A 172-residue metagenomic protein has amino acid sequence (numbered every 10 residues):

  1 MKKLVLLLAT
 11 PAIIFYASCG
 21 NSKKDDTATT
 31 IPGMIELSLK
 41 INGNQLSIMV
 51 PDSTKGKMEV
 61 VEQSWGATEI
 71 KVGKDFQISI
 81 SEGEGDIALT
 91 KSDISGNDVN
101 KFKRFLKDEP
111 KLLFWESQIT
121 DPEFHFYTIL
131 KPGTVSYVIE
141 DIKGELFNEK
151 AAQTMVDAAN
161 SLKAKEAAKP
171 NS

Functional and structural regions predicted by a protein language model:
M1-L4: Positively charged n-region of N-terminal signal peptides that target proteins for export
L7, Y16-V72, I119-P122, I142-S172: N-terminal targeting sequences that direct proteins away from the cytosol to non-cytosolic compartments
A12-I14: Hydrophobic core
V50-S53, K71-D75, E84, K107-K111 (+1 more regions): Short, solvent-exposed coil/turn segments at beta-strand boundaries
G56-V60, I80, F114: Generic structural motif
A67-D93, Y137-V138: A short acidic-to-branched-hydrophobic micro-motif
E84-V99, E149-N160: Surface-exposed flexible segments
D93-N148: Signature of long, low-cysteine stretches enriched in small and polar/charged residues
